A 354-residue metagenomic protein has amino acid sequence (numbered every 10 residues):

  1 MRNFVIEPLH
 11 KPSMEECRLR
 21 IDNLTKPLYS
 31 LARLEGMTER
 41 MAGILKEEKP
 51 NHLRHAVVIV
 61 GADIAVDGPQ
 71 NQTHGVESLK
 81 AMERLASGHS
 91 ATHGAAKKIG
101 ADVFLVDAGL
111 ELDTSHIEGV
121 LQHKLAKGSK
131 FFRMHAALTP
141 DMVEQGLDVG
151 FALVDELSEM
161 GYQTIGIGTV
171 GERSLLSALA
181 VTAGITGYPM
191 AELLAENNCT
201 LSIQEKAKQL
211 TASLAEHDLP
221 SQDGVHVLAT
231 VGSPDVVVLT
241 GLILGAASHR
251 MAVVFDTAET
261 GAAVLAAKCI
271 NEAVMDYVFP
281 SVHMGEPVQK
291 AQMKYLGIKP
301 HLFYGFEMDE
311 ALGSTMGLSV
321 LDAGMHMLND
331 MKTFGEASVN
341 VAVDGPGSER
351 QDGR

Functional and structural regions predicted by a protein language model:
M1-R354: N-terminal loops that bind phosphate or other acidic moieties and the adjacent beta-alpha structural core
